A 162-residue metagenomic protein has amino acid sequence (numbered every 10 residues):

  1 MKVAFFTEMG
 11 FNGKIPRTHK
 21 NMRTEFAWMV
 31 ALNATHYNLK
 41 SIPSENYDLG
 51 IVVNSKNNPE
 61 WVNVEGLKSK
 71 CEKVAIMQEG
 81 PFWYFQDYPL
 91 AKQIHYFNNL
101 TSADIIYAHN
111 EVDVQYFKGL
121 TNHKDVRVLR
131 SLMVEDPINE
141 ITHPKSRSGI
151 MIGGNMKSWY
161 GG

Functional and structural regions predicted by a protein language model:
M1-C71, F117: N-terminal pre-catalytic "stem/leader" segment of glycosyltransferase-like enzymes
F6-G10, V52-N57, Q78-G80, H109-E111 (+1 more regions): Structural motif
K14-R17, N21, V134-G162: Conserved catalytic-core segment of nucleotide-activated headgroup transferases in glycan assembly
E60-L67, H95-Y96, Y116-L120, V128 (+1 more regions): A short acidic, amphipathic alpha-helical/loop segment
A75-L90: A short, histidine- and acid-enriched strand-loop-helix "catalytic/donor-clamping" loop that lines the nucleotide-sugar
Y88-I106: Membrane-proximal helix-turn-helix segments that form the acceptor-binding/catalytic region of lipid-linked
S102-K124: A short, active-site helix/loop in glycosyltransferases that binds the activated sugar's phosphate group
V112, S131-M133: Carbohydrate-associated surface elements
